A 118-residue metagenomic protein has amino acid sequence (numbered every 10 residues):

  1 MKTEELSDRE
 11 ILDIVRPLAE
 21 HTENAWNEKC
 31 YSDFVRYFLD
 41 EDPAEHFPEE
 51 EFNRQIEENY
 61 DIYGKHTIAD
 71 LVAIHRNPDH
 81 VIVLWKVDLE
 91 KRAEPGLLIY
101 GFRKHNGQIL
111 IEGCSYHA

Functional and structural regions predicted by a protein language model:
M1-E28: Short, low-complexity N-terminal intrinsically disordered segments enriched in polar/charged residues
N27-E41: Short, well-ordered alpha-helical segments enriched in acidic and aromatic residues
P43-Q55: Short, charge-rich amphipathic alpha-helical segments embedded in non-transmembrane helical bundles/solenoids
R54-G101, G113-H117: Surface-exposed, charged secondary-structure patches
